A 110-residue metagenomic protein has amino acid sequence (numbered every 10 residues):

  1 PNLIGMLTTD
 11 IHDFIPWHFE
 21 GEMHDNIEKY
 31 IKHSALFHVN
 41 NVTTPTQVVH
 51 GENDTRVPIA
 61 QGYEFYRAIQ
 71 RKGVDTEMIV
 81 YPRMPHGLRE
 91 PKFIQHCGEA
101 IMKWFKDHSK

Functional and structural regions predicted by a protein language model:
P1-K110: Active-site-proximal cap/loop segments of hydrolase catalytic domains
